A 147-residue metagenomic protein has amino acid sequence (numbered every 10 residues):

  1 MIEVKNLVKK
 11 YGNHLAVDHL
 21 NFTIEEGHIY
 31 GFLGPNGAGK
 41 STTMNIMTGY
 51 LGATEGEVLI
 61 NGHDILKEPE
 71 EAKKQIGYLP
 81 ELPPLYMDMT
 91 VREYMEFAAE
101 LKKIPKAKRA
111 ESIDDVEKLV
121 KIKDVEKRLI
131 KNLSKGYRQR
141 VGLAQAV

Functional and structural regions predicted by a protein language model:
I2-V4, K9-V147: ABC transporter nucleotide-binding domains
